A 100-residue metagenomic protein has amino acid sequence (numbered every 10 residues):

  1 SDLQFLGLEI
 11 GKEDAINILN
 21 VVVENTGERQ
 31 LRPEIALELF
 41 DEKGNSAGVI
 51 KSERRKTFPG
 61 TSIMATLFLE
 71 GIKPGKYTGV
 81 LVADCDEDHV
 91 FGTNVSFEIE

Functional and structural regions predicted by a protein language model:
S1-K12: Low-complexity, acidic Ser/Thr/Pro/Gly-rich terminal tails and inter-domain linkers that flank the onset of structured
I18-T26, F68: Short edge beta-strand/loop segments characteristic of extracellular beta-sandwich folds
N25-Q30, K43, K73, E87: Short, acidic/polar linear motifs in exposed loop/turn regions
R32, D41-S52, V90-F91: Short beta-strand and strand-turn-strand segments in soluble, beta-rich domains
N45-P74: Intrinsically disordered, low-complexity Pro/Gly/Ser/Thr-rich segments with frequent PxxP/GP/PP motifs and embedded
R55-T57, S96-E100: Short beta-strand edge segments in extracellular beta-sheet folds
G75-L81: A short tyrosine-centered beta-strand micro-motif
V82-D86: Beta-strand-rich extracellular modules
